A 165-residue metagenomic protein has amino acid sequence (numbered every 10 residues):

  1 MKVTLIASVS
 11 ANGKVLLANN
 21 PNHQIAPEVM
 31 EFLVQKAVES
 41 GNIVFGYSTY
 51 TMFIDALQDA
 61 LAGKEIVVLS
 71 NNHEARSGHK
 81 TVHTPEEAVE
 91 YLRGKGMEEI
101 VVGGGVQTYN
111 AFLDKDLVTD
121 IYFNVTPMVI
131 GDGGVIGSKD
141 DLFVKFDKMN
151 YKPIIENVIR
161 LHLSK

Functional and structural regions predicted by a protein language model:
M1-K165: Enzymes that bind and transform nitrogen-containing heteroaromatic metabolites
